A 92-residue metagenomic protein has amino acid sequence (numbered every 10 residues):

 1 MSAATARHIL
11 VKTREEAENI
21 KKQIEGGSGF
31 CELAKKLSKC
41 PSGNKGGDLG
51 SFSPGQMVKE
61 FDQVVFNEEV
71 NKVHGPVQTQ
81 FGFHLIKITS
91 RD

Functional and structural regions predicted by a protein language model:
M1-L10, L37, E60-D92: Proteostasis/folding factors centered on peptidyl-prolyl cis-trans isomerases
Q23-E60: Peptidyl-prolyl cis-trans isomerase
